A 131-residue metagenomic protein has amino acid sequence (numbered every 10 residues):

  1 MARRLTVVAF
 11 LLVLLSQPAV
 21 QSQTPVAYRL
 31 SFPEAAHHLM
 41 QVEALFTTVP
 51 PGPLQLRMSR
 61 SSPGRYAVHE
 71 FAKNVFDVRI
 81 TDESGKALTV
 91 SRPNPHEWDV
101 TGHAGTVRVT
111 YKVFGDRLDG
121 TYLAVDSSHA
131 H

Functional and structural regions predicted by a protein language model:
M1-L5: Positively charged n-region of N-terminal signal peptides that target proteins for export
T6-Q17: Bacterial N-terminal signal peptides
F10, V20-A35: N-terminal, polar/Ser/Thr-rich
Q23-P25, A35-L39, V49, F71-K73 (+1 more regions): Short, surface-exposed loop/turn motifs at beta-strand boundaries within globular domains
P25-L30, Q41-E43, P93-E97: Short structured motifs
R29, E43-T47, R57-S59, R79 (+1 more regions): Residue-level recognition of well-ordered beta-strand positions that form the cores of beta-sheet-rich folds across
F32-P33, G64-S127: A surface-exposed beta-strand-loop module
M40-A72: Surface-exposed beta-strand/loop patches in extracellular or lumenal glycoproteins
